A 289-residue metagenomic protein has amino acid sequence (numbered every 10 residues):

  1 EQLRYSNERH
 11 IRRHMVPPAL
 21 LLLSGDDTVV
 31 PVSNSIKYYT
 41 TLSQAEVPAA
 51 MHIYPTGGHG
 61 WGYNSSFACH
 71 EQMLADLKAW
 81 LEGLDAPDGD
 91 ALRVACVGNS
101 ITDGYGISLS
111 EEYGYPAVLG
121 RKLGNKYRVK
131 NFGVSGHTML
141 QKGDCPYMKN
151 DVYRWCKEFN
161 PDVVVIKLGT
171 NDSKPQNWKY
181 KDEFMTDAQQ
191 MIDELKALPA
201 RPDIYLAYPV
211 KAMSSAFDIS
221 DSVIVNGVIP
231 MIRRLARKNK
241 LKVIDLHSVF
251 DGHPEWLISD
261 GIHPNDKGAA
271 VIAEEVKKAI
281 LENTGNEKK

Functional and structural regions predicted by a protein language model:
E1-P17: Mobile cap/lid helix-loop segments that gate and shape the active-site cleft of serine hydrolases
R13-A19, A45-P48: Short, proline-enriched alpha-helix->beta-strand connector loops that line the catalytic pocket of alpha/beta-hydrolase
L20-L23, D27: Short beta-strand/loop motif that positions the catalytic acidic residue of the alpha/beta-hydrolase fold
T28-K37: Conserved alpha/beta-hydrolase "acid-adjacent" motif
I36-D88, D260, D266, T284: C-terminal catalytic histidine-bearing segment of alpha/beta-hydrolase fold enzymes
G58-N64, I107, V210-K289: Catalytic His-Asp segment of secreted/periplasmic serine-dependent ester chemistry enzymes
A91-A95, I101-Q189, S215, V223-N226: Conserved SGNH/GDSL esterase-like catalytic core that processes O-acyl groups on lipids and polysaccharides
K167-N171, D193-N226: Active-site segments of SGNH/GDSL-like serine hydrolases that catalyze O-acetyl group transfer/hydrolysis on lipids
